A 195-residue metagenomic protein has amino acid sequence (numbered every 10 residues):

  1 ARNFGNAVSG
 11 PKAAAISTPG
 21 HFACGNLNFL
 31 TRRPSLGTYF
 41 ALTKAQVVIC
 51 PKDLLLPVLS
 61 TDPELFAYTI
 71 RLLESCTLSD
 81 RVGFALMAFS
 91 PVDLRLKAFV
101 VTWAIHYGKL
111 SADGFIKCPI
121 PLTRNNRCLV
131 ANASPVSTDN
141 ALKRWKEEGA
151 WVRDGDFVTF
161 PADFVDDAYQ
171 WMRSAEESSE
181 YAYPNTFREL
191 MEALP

Functional and structural regions predicted by a protein language model:
A1-T43: Cyclic nucleotide-binding regulatory domains
P11-A15, L36-G37, L59-P63, Q170-M172: A short, polar/proline- and glycine-enriched secondary-structure boundary/capping micro-motif
A14, V47-V48, P119, A150: A residue-level structural signature of the nucleotidyltransferase/glycosyltransferase Rossmann-like core
A23, L55-L56, V165: A generic structural signal for short hydrophobic patches within well-formed alpha-helices
S35, L54-R95: A small-molecule sensor/coupling module
L73-E74, L94, F99-G108: Linker/hinge segments immediately adjacent to helix-turn-helix/homeobox DNA-binding domains
W103-P195: Phosphate-/nucleic-acid-contacting segments
